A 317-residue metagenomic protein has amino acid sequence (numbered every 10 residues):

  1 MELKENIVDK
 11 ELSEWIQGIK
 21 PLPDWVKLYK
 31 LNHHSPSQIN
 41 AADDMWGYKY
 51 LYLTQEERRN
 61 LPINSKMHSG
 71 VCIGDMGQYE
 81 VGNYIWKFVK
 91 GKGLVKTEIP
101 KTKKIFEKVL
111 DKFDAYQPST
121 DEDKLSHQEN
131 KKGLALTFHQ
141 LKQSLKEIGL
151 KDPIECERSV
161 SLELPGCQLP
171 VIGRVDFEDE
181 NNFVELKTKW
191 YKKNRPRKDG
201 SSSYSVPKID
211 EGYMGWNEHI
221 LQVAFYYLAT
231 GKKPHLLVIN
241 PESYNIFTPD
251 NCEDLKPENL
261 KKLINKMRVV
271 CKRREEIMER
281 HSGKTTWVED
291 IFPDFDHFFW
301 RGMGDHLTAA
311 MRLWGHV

Functional and structural regions predicted by a protein language model:
M1-V175, D179: Metal-dependent nuclease catalytic cores that hydrolyze phosphodiester bonds in DNA/RNA, characterized by
K66, S203-G215, C252-E253: Short histidine-centered catalytic/ligand-binding loop motif
I73, G77, G173-D210, F225-Y226: Conserved catalytic cores of phosphodiester-cleaving nucleases, focusing on short active-site segments
E155, E178, N182-L186, P234-V238: A structural signal for short, well-ordered beta-strand segments and their strand-loop junctions that often border
S159-S161, K187-Y191, I239-E242: Histidine- and/or cysteine-centered catalytic micro-motif in compact active-site loops
Q168-I172, F183, Y244-I246, D250-C252: Short, mixed charged/polar active-site loops that provide acid/base catalysis or chelate metal/phosphate cofactors
P196, G215, L228-V317: Metal-dependent nuclease catalytic regions and adjoining charged, substrate-binding loops involved in nucleic-acid end
G212-Y226: Short, charged, amphipathic alpha-helix that recurs within catalytic cores of restriction-modification and other
